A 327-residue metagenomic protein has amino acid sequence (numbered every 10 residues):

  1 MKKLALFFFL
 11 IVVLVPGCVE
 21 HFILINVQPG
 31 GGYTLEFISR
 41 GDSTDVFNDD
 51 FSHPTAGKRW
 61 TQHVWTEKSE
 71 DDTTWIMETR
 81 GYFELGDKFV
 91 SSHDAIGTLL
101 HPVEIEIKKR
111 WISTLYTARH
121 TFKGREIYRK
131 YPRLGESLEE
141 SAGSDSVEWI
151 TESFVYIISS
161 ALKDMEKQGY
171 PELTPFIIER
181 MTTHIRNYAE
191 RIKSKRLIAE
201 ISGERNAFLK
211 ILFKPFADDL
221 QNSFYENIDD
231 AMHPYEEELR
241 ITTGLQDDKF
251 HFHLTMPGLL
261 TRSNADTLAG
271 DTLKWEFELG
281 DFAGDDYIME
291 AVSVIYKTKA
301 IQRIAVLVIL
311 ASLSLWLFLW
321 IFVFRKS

Functional and structural regions predicted by a protein language model:
L4-L14: Sec-dependent N-terminal signal peptides
P16-L24, L319-F324: Membrane-interface motif at the C-terminal end of an N-terminal transmembrane signal
C18-W75, T79: Start-of-domain marker
V27-G31, S39-S43, G81-D87, L254-G258 (+1 more regions): Beta-strand elements of well-folded, non-transmembrane domains
Q62-S144: Long, charged all-alpha helical bundle/coiled-coil segments in cytosolic proteins
K123-I304: Intrinsically disordered, low-complexity linkers and stems that provide flexible hinges in membrane-associated
I295-S327: C-terminal single-pass membrane-anchor helix
